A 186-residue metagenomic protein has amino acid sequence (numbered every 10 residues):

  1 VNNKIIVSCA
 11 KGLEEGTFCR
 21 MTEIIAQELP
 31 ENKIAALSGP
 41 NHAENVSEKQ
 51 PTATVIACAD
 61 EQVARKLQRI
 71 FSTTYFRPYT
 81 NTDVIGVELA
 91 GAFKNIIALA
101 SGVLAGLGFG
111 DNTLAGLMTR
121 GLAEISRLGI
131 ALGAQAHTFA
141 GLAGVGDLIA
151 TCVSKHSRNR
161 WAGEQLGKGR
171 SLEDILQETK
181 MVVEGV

Functional and structural regions predicted by a protein language model:
V1-P51, L67: Rossmann-like NAD(P)(H) cofactor-binding subdomain of soluble oxidoreductases
S8, A35-S38, V55-C58, A100 (+1 more regions): Short beta-strand segments
L13-E15, Q62-V63, H156: Glycine-rich nucleotide phosphate-binding loop and flanking beta-alpha elements of Rossmann-like dinucleotide-binding
L13-E15, V87-E88, A150, M181-V183: Short, small-residue-enriched loops and turns at beta-alpha junctions that line or gate enzyme active sites
T17, A59, G110, L117 (+2 more regions): Catalytic cores of large soluble enzymes that bind and process phosphate-bearing ligands
C19, L122-A123, R160, V186: A generic alpha-helix surface/boundary motif
I24, E28-N32, P51-T138: Internal alpha-helical scaffold of NAD(P)-dependent oxidoreductase catalytic cores
K94, S101-A105, I130-A140, G144 (+1 more regions): NAD(P)-dependent Rossmann-like dehydrogenase/reductase catalytic/cofactor-binding core
